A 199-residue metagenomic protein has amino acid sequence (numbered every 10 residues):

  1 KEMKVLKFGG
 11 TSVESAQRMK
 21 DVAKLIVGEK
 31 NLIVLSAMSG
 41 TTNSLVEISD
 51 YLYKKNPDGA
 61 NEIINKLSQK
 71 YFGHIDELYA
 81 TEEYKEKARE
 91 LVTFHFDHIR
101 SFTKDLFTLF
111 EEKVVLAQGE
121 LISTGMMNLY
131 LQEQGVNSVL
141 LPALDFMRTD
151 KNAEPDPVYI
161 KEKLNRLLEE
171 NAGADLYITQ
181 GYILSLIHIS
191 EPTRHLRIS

Functional and structural regions predicted by a protein language model:
K1-R197: Nucleotide/pyrophosphate-binding catalytic subdomain
